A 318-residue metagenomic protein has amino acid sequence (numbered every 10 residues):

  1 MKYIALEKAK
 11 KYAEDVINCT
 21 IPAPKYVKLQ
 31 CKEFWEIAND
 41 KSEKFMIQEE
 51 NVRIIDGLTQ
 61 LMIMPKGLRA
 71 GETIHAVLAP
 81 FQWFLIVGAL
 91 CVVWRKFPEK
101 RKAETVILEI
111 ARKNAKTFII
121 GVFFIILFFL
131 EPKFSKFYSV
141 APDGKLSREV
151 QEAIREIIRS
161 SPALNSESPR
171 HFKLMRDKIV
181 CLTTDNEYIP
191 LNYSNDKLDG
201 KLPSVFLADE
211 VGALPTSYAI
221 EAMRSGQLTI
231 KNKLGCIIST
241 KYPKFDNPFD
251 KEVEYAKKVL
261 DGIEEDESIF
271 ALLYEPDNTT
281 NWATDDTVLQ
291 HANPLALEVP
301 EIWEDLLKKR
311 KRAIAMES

Functional and structural regions predicted by a protein language model:
M1-S318: Phosphate/NTP-binding elements of NTP-utilizing enzymes
